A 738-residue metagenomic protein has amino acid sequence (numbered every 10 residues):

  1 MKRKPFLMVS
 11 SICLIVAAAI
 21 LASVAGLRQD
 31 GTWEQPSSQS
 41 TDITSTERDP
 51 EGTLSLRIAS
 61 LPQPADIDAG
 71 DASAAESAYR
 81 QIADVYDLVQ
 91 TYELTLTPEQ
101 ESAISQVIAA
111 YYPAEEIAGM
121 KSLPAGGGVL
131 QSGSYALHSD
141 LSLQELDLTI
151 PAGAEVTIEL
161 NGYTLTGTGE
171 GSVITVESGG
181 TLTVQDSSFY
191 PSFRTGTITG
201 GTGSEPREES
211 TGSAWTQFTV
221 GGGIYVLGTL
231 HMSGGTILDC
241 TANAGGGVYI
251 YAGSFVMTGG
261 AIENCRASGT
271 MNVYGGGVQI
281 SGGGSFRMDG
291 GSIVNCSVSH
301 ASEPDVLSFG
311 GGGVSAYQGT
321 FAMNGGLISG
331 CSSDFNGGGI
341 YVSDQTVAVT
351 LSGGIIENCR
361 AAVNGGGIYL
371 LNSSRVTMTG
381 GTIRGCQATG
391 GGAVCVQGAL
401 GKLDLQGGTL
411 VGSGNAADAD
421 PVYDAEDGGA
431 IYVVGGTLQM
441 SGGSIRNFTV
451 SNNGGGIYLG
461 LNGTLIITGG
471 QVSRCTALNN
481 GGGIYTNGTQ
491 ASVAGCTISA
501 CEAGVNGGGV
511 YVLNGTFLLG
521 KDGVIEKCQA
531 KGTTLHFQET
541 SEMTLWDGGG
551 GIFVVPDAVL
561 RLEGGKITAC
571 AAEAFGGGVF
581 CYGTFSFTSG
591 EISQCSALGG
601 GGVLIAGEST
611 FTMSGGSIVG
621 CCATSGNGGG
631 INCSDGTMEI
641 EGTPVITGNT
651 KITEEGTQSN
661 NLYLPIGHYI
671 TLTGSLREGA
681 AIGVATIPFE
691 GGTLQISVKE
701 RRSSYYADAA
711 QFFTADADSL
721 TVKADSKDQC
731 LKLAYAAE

Functional and structural regions predicted by a protein language model:
M1-R48, T53, V248, V278 (+4 more regions): Gram-positive cell-envelope targeting signals
D30-V129, S134, E641-E738: Extracellular/surface-exposed low-complexity segments
G128-L143, E155-N161: Glycine-rich repeat segments that build the extracellular carbohydrate-interaction surface of secreted and virion
L143-T157, L165-D186, G201-L230, V248-G253 (+13 more regions): Extracellular beta-strand-rich solenoid/capping regions of secreted or surface-exposed proteins that bind or remodel
G162-E170, S187-V220, S233-A244, S254 (+18 more regions): Beta-strand-rich solenoid/repeat architectures in extracellular/passenger domains of polysaccharide-targeting enzymes
